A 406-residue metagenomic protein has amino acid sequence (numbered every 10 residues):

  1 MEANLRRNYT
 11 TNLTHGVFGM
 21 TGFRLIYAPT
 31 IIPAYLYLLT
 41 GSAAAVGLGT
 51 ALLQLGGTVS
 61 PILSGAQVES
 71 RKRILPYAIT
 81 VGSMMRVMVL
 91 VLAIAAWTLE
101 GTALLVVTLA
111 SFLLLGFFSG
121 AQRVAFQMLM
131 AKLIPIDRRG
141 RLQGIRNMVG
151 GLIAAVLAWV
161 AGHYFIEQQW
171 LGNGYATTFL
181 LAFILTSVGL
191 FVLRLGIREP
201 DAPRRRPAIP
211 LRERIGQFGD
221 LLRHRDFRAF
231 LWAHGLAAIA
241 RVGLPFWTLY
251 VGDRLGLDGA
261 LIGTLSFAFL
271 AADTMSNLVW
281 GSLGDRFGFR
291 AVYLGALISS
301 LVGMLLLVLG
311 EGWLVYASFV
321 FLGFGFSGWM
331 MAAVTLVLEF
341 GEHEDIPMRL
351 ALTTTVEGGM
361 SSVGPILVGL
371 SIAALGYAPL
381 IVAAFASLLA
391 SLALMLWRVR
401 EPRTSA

Functional and structural regions predicted by a protein language model:
M1-R6, E199-W232: Juxtamembrane intracellular "pre-TM" segments in multi-pass secondary transporters
M1-V59, V68, L75-A78, M85 (+1 more regions): Helix-loop boundary and gating motifs at the non-cytosolic
Y9, I94-S111, V308-F319: Helix-loop junctions at membrane interfaces in 12-TM secondary transporters
P33-L38, A66-S70, A93-L99, A154-N173 (+1 more regions): Transmembrane alpha-helix termini and helix-breaking/packing motifs in multi-pass membrane transporters
S60-R73, F165, S276-G288, I372: Helix-to-loop junctions at the C-terminal end of transmembrane segments in multipass secondary transporters
P76-L92, F183, A291-L306, F385: Structural signature of the two symmetry-related core transmembrane helices
S119-I134, G328-E342: Intracellular juxtamembrane helix-capping segments at the cytosolic ends of symmetry-related transmembrane helices
Y175, L190-P207, L396-A406: Helix-loop junctions on the cytosolic side of multi-pass membrane transporters, especially the intracellular loop
